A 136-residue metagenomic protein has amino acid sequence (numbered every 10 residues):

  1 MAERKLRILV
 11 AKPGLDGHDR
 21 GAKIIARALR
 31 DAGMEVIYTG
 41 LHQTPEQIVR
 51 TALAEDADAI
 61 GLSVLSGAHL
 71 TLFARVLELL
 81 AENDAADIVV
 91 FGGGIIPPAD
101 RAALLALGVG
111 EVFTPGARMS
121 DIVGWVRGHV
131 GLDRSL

Functional and structural regions predicted by a protein language model:
M1-K5, A85: Short, flexible coil/linker segments at domain boundaries that flank nucleotide/cofactor-interacting
A11-L15: N-terminal pre-triad scaffold of radical SAM enzymes
A22-G124, L132: Cofactor-cradling patches in redox/metallo enzymes
V130-L136: Flexible inter-domain linker/hinge segments
